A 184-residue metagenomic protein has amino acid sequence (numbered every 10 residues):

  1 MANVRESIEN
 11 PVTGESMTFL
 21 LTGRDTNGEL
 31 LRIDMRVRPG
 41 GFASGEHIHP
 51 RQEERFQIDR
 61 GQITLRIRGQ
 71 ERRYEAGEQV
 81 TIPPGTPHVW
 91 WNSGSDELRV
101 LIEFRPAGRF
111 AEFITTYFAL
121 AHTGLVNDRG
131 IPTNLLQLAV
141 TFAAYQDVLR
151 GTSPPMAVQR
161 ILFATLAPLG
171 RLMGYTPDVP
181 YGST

Functional and structural regions predicted by a protein language model:
M1-L30, R36-Q52, Q57, Q62-T184: Jelly-roll (double-stranded beta-helix
